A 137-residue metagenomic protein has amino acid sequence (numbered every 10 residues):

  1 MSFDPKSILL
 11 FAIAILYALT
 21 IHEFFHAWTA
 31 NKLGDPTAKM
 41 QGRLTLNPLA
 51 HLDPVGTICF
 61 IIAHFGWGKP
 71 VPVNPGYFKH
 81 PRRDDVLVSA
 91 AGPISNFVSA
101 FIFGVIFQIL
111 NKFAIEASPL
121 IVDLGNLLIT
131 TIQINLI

Functional and structural regions predicted by a protein language model:
M1-I137: Hydrophobic transmembrane alpha-helices and their immediate loop junctions in multi-pass integral membrane proteins
